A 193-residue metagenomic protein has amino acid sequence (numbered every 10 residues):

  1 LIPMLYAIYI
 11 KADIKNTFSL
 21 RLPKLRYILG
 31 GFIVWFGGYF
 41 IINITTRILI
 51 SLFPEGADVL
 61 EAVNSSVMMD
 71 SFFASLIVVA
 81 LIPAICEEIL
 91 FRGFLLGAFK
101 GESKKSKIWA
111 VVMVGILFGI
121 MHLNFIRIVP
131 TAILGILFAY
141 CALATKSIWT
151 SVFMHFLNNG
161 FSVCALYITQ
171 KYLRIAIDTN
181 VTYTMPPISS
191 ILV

Functional and structural regions predicted by a protein language model:
L1, I77, V129-L137, L157 (+2 more regions): Membrane-embedded alpha-helical segments of multi-pass membrane proteins, especially the transmembrane helices
L1-Y9, G30: Alpha-helical transmembrane segments in multi-pass membrane proteins
K15-C86, A176-T182: Juxtamembrane helix-loop-helix connectors linking adjacent transmembrane helices in multi-pass membrane enzymes
I33-V34, I82, M113-L117, V129 (+3 more regions): Hydrophobic residues within alpha-helical transmembrane segments of multi-pass solute transporters/permease subunits
C86-M113, Y140-S147: Membrane-interface helix/loop boundary segments of multi-pass membrane proteins
I120-I126: Membrane-interface helix caps and helix-loop-helix hairpins in membrane proteins
F156-V193: C-terminal membrane module of polytopic membrane proteins
